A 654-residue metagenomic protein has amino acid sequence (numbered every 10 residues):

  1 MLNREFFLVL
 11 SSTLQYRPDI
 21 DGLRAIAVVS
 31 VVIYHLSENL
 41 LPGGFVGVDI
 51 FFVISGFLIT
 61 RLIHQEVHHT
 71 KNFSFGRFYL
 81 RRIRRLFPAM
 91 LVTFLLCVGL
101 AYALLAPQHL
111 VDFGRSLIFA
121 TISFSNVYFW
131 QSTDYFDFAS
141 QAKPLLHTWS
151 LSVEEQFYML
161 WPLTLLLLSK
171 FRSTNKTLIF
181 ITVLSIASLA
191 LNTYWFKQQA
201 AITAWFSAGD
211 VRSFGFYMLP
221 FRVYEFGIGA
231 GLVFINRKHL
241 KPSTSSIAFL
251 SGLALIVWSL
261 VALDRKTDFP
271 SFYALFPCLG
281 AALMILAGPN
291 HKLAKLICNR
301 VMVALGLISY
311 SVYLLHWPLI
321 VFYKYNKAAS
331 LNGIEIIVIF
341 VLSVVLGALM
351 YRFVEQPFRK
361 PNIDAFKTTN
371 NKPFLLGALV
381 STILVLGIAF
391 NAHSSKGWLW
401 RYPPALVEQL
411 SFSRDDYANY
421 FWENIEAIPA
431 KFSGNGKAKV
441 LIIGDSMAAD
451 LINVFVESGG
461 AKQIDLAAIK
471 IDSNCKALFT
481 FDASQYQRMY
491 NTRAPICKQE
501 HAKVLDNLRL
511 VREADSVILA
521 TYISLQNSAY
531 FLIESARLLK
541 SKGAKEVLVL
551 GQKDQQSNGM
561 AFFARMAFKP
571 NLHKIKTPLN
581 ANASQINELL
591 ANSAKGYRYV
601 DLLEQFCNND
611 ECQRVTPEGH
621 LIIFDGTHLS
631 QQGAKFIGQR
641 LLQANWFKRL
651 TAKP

Functional and structural regions predicted by a protein language model:
L2, R265, K324-E335, V344-V345 (+2 more regions): Extracellular/periplasmic envelope-modification machinery, especially enzymes that add or remove acyl/ester groups on
L2-K367, A652-K653: Membrane-interface helix/loop caps of multi-pass membrane proteins
